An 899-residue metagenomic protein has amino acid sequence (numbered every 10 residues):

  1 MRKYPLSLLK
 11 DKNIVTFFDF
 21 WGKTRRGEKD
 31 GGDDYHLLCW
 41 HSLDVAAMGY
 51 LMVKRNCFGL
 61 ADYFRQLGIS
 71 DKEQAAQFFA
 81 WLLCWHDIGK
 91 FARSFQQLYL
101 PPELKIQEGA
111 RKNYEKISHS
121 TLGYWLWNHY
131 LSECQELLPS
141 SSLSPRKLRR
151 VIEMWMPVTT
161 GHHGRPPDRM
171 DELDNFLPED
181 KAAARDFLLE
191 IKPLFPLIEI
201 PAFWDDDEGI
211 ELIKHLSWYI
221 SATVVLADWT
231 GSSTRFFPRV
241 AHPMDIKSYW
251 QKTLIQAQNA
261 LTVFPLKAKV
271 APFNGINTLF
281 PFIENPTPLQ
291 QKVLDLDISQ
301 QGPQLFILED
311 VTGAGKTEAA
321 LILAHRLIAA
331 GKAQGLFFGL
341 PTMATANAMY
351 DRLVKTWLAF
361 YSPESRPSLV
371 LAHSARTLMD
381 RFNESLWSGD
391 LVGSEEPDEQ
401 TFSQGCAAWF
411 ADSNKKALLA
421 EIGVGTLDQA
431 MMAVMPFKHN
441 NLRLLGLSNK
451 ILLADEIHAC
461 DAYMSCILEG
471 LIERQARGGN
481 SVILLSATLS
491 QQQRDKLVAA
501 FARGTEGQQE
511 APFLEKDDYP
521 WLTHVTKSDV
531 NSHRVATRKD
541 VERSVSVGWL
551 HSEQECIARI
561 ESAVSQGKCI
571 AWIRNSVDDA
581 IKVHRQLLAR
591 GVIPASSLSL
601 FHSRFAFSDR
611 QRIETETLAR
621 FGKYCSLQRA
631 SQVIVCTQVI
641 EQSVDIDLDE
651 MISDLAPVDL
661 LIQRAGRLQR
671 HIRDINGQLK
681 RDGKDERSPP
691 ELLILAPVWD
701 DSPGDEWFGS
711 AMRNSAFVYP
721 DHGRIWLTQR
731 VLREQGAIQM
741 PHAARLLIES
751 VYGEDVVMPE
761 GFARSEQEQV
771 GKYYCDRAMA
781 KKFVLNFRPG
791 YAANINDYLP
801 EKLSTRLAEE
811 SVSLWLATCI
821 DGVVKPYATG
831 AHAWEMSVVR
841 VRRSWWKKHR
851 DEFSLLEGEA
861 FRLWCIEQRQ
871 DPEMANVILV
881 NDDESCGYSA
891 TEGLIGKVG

Functional and structural regions predicted by a protein language model:
R2-A271: Accessory nucleic-acid engagement/destabilization modules that flank
F273-E309: Conserved pre-motif I regulatory segment
Q301-A324, C460, S486: Walker A/P-loop
G335-W357, L369-D380, L489-Q493: Conserved Walker A/P-loop ATP-binding site and its immediately adjacent core in helicase/helicase-like ATPase domains
L353-E421, L427-M431: A substrate-engagement module of RecA-like helicase motors
L445-I451, H458-H533: Post-DEXD/H (motif II) to motif III coupling segment of the RecA-like Helicase ATP-binding lobe
R494, S544, Q554-C625, L648 (+1 more regions): C-terminal helicase lobe and adjacent C-terminal extensions/tails of nucleic-acid helicase motors
T505-A580: Conserved interdomain linker/interface between the two RecA-like ATPase lobes of SF2 helicase motors
